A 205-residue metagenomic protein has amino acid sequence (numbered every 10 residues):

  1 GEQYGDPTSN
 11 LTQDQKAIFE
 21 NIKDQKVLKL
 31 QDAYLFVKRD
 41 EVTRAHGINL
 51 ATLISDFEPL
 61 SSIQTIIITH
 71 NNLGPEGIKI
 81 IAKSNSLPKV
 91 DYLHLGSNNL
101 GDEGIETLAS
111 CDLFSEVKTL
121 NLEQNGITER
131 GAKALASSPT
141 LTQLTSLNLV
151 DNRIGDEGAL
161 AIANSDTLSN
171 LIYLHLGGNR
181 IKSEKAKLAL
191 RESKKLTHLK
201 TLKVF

Functional and structural regions predicted by a protein language model:
E2-K83, V90-Y92, G96: LRR N-terminal entry segment and analogous cap-like coil->beta motifs
D14-K23, A51-S61, I80-P88, T107-S115 (+3 more regions): Leucine-rich repeat
L28-L30, I66-I68, V90-L95, V117-L122 (+3 more regions): Conserved hydrophobic beta-strand positions in leucine-rich repeat
G96-S97, E103-P139, T145-S146: Eukaryotic tandem repeat interaction scaffolds
L168-F205: Leucine-rich solenoid repeat scaffolds
